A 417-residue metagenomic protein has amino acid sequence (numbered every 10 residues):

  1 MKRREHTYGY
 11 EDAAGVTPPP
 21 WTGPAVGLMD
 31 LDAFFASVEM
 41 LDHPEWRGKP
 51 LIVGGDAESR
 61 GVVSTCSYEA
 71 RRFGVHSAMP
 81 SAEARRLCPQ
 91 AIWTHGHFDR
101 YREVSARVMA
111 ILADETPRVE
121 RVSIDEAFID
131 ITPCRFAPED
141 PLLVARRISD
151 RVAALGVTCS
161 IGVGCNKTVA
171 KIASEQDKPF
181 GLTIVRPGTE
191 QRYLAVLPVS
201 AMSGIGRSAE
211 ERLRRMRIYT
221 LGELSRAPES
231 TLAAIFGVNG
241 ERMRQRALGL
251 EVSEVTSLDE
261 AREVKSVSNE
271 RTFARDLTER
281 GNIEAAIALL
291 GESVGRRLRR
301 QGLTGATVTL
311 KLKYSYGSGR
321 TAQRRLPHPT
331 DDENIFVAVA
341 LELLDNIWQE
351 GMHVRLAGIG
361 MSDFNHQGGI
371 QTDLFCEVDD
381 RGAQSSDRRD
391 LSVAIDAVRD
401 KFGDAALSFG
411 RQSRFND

Functional and structural regions predicted by a protein language model:
M1-Q245, L258, R296, G382-D417: Gly/Gly-Pro- and Ser/Thr-rich, intrinsically disordered tail segments characteristic of DNA damage-repair and tolerance
G15, P19-P20, A201, A209-V354 (+1 more regions): DNA-contacting surface of Y-family translesion DNA polymerases
F34, A57-R60, S315-G319, F364-Q367: Short, charged/polar surface micro-motifs in flexible loops or helix N-caps
K49, C159, F180, A306-V308 (+2 more regions): Change "...and in nucleic-acid phosphodiester-cleaving endonucleases..." to "...and in nucleic-acid processing enzymes
V122-E126, G164-K167, L303-T307, M352-L356: Short Gly/Ser/Thr- and Asp/Glu-enriched loop/turn motifs at secondary-structure junctions
A127-P133, R320-R324, F375-D379: Short, hydrophobic beta-strand segments
V163-C165, A247, L312-Y314, G358-D363 (+1 more regions): A general secondary-structure junction signal
H328-D417: Acidic, metal-coordinating catalytic segment for phosphate/diphosphate chemistry, firing primarily on the Nudix
